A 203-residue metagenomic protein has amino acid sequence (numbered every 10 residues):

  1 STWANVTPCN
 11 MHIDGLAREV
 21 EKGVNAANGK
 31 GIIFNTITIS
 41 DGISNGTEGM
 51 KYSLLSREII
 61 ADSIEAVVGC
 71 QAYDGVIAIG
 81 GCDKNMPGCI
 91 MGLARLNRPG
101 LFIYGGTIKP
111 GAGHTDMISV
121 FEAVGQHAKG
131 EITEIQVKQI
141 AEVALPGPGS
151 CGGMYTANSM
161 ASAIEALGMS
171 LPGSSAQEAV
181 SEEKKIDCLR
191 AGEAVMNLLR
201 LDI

Functional and structural regions predicted by a protein language model:
S1-A17: N-terminal phosphate-binding or glycine-rich loops at protein starts, especially the Walker A/P-loop of NTPases
S1-T2, S40-S44, P172-S175: A short small-residue
A4, P8, E48, Y52 (+1 more regions): Conserved short-loop catalytic and cofactor-binding motifs
V6-P8, S40-I43, N85-P87: Short active-site-adjacent helix-start/loop capping segments
H12-L55: Anionic-ligand anchoring segments at beta-strand to alpha-helix junctions in alpha/beta enzyme folds, i.e., glycine
S53-D202: Active-site cavity-forming subdomains of large catalytic enzyme subunits
